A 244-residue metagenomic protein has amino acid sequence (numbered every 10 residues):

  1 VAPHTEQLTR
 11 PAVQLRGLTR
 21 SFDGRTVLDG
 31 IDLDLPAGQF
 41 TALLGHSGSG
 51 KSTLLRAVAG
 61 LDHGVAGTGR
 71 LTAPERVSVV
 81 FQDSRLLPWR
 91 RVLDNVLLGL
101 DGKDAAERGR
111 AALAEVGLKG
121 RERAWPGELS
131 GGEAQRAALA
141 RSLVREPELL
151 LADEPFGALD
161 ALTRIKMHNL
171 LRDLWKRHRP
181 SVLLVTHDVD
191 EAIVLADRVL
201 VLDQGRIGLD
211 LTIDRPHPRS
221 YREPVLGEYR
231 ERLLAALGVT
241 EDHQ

Functional and structural regions predicted by a protein language model:
V13, L28-G30: Conserved structural motif at the start of ABC-family nucleotide-binding domains
L44-H46: The feature captures the beta-strand-to-loop junction immediately N-terminal to the Walker
A59: Helix-to-loop junction immediately C-terminal to a conserved catalytic motif
W125-L129, E133: Conserved ABC ATPase signature
L139: Hydrophobic anchor residue at the start of the ABC signature
V144-E148: A short, proline-enriched helix->beta-strand linker immediately N-terminal to the Walker B motif in ABC-type P-loop
L150-D153: Catalytic Walker B motif of ABC-type/P-loop ATPase nucleotide-binding domains
